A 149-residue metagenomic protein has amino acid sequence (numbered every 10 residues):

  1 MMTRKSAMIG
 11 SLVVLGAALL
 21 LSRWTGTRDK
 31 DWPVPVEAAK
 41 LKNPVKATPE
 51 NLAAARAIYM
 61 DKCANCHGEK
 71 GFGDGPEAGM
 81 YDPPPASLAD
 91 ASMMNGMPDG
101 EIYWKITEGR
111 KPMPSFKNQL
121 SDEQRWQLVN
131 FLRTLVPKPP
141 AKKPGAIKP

Functional and structural regions predicted by a protein language model:
M2-S11: Bacterial N-terminal signal peptides that target proteins for export
S11-A18: Bacterial N-terminal signal peptides
L20-K30: Bacterial Sec-dependent signal peptides at the C-terminal "C-region" and cleavage site
R28-I58, K142-K143, I147-P149: Electrostatic cytochrome c docking/interface patches
D31-V34, P76-Y81: Short, flexible, mixed-charge acidic loops at enzyme active sites
P49-F72, A78, I102-E108: Sequence/structural segment immediately N-terminal to covalent heme-attachment motifs in c-type and related
F72-G73, D122: Short, non-ligating residues that shape and space the ligands of small metal-coordination modules and catalytic
M80-L135: Extracytoplasmic electron-transfer domains, predominantly the class I c-type cytochrome c fold
